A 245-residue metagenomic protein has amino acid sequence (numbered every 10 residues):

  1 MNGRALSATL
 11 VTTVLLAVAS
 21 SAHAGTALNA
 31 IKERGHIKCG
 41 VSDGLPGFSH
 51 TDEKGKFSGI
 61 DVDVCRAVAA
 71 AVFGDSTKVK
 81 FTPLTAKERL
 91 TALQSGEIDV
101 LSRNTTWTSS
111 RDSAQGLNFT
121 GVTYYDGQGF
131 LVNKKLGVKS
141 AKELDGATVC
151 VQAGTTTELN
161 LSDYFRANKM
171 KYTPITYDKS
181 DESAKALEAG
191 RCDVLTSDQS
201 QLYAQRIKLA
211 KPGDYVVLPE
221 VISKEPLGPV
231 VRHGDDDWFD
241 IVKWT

Functional and structural regions predicted by a protein language model:
M1-L10: Bacterial N-terminal signal peptides that target proteins for export
T9-V18: Bacterial N-terminal signal peptides
V18-A24: Sec/Tat signal peptide C-region and signal peptidase I cleavage site
A24-S102: Extracytoplasmic small-molecule ligand-binding "clamshell" domains of the periplasmic binding protein/Venus flytrap
G25, D63-V72, K135-V138, K142 (+4 more regions): Extended ligand-binding regions for polar small-molecule ligands
V41, F57-G59, G146-G154, Y177: Short beta-strand->loop
T51-K54, R66-T77, F119, T157-T176 (+1 more regions): Ligand-binding cleft/hinge of the Venus flytrap
R66, A70, G74, K78-E143 (+1 more regions): Acidic, polar ligand-binding/catalytic clefts
